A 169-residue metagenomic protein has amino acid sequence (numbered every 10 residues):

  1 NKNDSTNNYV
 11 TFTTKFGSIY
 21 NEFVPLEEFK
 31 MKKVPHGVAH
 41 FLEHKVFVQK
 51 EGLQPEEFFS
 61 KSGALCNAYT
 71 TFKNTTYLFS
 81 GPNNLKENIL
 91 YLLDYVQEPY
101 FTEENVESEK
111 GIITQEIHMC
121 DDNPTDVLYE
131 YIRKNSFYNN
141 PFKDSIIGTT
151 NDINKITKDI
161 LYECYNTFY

Functional and structural regions predicted by a protein language model:
N1-Q54, Y165-Y169: His/Glu-rich zincin catalytic helix
K45, Q49-Y169: Charge-rich, well-structured scaffold segments of protease-associated domains
